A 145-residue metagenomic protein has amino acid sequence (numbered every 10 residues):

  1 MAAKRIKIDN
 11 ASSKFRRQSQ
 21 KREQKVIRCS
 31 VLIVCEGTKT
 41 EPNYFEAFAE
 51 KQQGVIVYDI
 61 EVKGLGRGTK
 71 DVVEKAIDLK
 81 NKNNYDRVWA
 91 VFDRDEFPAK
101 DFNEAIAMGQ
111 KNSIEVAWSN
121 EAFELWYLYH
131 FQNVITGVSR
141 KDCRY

Functional and structural regions predicted by a protein language model:
A2-K82: RecA-like P-loop NTPase motor core
I33-V34, N84-F97: Acidic beta-strand-to-loop metal/phosphate-binding motif
T38-T40, D95-F97, A122-E124: Conserved nucleotide-binding/hydrolysis micro-motifs of P-loop NTPases
F45, A90, E124: A residue-level signal for conserved active-site and pocket-lining positions in enzyme catalytic cores
G64-T69, D93-F102: Acidic, metal-coordinating catalytic cores used for nucleic-acid/nucleotide bond scission and strand-transfer chemistry
K100-D101, A105-Y145: Activity-critical C-terminal alpha-helical subdomain
